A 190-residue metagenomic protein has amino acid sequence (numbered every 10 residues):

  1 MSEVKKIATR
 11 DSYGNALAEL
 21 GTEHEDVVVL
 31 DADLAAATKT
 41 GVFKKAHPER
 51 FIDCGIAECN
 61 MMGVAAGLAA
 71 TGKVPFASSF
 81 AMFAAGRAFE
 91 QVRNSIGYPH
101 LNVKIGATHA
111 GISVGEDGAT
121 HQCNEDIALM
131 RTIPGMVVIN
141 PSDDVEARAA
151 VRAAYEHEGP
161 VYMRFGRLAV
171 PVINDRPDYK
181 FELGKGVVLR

Functional and structural regions predicted by a protein language model:
M1-R164, A169-V170, N174, D178-K185: Thiamine diphosphate
G186-R190: Short, intrinsically disordered, charge-balanced linker/junction segments flanking boundaries in proteins
